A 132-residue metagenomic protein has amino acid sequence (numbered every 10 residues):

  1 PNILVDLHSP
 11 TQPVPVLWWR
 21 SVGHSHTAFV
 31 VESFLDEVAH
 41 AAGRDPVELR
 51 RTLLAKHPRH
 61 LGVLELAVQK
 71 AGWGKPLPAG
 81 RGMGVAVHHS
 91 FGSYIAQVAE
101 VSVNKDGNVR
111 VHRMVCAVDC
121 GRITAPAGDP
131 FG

Functional and structural regions predicted by a protein language model:
P1-L4, S9, A96-V118: Short beta-strand elements
P1-S33, P130-G132: Glycine-rich loop/linker segments at domain edges
V22-H24, S90-Y94, A117-I123: Glycine-rich phosphate/pyrophosphate-binding beta-alpha loops
D36-L54, A67: Conserved "HGTGT" condensation-loop signature of ketosynthase/thiolase-family condensing enzymes that catalyze
T52-A79, M83: Amphipathic alpha-helical
A71, P76-P78, R122-G132: Active-site rim segments in enzyme catalytic domains, especially the processed small/beta chain of N-terminal
G80-E100: Flexible, glycine/threonine-enriched loop-and-boundary segments that flank and lead into catalytic domains of large
